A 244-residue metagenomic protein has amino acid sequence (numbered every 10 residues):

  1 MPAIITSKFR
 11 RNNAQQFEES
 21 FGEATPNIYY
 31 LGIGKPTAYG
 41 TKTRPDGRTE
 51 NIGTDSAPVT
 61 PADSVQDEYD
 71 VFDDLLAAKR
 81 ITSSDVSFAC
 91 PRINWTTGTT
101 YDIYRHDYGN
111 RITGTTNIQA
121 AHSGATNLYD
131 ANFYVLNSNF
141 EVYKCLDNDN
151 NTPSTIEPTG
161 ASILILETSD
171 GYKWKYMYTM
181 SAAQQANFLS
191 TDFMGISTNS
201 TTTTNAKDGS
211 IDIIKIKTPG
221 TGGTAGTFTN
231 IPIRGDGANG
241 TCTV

Functional and structural regions predicted by a protein language model:
M1-P153, E157-T198: Extended assembly-interface regions of large multimeric machines
T168-V244: Conserved, function-critical positions that sit in or immediately flank catalytic and ligand-binding motifs
